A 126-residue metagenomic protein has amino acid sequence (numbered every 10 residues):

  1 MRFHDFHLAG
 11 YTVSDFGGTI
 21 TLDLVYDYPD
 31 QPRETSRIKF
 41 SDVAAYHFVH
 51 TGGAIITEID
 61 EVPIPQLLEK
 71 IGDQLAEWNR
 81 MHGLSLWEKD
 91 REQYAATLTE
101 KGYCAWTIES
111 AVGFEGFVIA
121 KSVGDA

Functional and structural regions predicted by a protein language model:
M1-A126: Surface-exposed, interaction-prone regions used to assemble/regulate multi-protein complexes
